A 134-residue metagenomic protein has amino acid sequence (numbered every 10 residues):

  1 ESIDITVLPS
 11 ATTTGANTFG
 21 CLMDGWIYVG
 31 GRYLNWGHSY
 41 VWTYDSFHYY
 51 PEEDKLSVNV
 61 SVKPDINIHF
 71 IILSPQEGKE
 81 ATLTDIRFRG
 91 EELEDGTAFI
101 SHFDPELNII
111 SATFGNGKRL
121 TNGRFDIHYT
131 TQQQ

Functional and structural regions predicted by a protein language model:
E1-A16: Bacterial Sec-dependent N-terminal signal peptides
F19: Short, structured surface segments that line ligand/substrate-binding pockets
Y28-V29, L120: Short, isolated positions in well-ordered beta-strands
Y33: Extracellular and organelle-lumenal recognition/adhesion modules and their flexible linkers in secreted
W36-G117: Surface-exposed helix/loop patches within compact recognition domains
E106-Q134: C-terminal or internal capping secondary-structure element at the end of a domain, subdomain, or sheet
